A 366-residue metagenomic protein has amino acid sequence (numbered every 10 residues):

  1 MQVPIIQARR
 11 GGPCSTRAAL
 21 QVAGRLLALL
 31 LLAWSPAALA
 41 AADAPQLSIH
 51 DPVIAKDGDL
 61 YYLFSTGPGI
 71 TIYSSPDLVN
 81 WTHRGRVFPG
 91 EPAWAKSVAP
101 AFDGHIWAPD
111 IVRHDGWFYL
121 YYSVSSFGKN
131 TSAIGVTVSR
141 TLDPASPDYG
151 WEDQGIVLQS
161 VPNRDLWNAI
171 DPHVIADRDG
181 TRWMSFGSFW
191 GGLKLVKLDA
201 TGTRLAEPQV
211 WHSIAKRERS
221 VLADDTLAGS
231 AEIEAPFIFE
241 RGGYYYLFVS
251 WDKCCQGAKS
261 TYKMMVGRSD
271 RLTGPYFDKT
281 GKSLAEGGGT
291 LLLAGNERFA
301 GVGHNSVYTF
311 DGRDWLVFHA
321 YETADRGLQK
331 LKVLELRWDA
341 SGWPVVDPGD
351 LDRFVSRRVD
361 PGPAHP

Functional and structural regions predicted by a protein language model:
M1-Q21: N-terminal secretory signal peptides that target proteins for export/translocation
Q2-I6, L39-P366: Carbohydrate-active catalytic/glycan-binding domains of CAZyme proteins, especially the secreted or lumenal ectodomains
Q21-L29: Sec-dependent signal peptide recognition, specifically the positively charged N-region followed immediately by
S35-P36: N-terminal signal peptide c-region/cleavage motif recognized by signal peptidases
